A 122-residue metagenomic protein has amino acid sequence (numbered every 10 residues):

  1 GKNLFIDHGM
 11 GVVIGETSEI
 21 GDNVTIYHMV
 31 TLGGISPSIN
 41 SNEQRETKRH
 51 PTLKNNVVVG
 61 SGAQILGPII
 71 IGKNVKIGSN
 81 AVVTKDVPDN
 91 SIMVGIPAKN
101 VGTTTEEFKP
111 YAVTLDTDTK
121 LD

Functional and structural regions predicted by a protein language model:
G1-K2, D7-E16, G21-D22, I26-H28 (+9 more regions): Left-handed beta-helix
S36-P37, I69, T104-T105: Conserved catalytic-core motifs of eukaryotic protein kinase domains, centered on the activation segment
P37-E43: Short acidic, glycine/proline-rich loop/turn micro-motifs
E43-L66, I96-D122: C-terminal segments of enzyme domains that contribute to small-molecule binding surfaces
